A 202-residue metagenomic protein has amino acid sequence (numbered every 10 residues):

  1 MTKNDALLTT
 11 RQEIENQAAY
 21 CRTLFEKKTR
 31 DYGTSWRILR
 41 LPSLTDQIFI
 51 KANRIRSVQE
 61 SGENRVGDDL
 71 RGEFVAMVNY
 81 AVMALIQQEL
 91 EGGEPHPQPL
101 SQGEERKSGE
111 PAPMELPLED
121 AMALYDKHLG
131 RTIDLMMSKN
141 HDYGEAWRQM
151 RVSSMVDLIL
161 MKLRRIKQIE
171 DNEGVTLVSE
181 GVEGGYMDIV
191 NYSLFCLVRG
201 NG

Functional and structural regions predicted by a protein language model:
M1-E94, K107-G202: Intrinsically disordered, low-complexity regulatory regions that flank transcription factor DNA-binding cores
G103-E105: Glycine-biased, low-complexity coil/linker segments
